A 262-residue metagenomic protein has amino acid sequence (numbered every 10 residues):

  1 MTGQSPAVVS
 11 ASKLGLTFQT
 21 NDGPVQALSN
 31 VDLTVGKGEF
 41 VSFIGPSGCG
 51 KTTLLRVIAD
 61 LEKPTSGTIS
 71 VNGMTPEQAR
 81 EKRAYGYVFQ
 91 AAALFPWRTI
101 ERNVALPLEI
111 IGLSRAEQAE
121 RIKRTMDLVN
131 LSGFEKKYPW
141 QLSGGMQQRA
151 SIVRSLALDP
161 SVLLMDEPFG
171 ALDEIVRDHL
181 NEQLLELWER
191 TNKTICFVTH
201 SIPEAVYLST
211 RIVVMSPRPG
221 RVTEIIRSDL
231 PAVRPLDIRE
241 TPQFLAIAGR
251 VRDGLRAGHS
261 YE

Functional and structural regions predicted by a protein language model:
I44-P46: The feature captures the beta-strand-to-loop junction immediately N-terminal to the Walker
A59: Helix-to-loop junction immediately C-terminal to a conserved catalytic motif
G67-E77: Conserved ABC transporter NBD signature motif
R98-A105: Short coil-to-helix segment of the ABC ATPase nucleotide-binding domain corresponding to the Q-loop/switch region
E109, A116-F134, E186: Conserved ABC ATPase "signature" region
K137-W140, L158: Conserved signature/switch motifs of ABC ATPase nucleotide-binding domains
